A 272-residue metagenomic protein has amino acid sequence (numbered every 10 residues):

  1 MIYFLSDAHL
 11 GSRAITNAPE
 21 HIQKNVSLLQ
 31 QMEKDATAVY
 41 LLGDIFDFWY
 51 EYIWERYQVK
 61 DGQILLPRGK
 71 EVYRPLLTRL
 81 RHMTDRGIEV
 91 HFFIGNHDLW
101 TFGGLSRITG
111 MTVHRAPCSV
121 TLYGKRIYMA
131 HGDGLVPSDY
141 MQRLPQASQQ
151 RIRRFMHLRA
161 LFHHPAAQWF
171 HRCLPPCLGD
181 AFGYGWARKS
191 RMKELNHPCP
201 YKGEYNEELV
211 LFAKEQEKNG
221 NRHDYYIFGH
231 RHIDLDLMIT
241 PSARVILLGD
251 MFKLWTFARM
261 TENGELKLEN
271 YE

Functional and structural regions predicted by a protein language model:
M1-H9, R126-D133, A243-G249: Active-site-proximal beta-strand elements of phosphoester/diester hydrolases
I2-F4, A38-L41, Y128, I227: Residue-level marker for buried hydrophobic side chains located in beta-strands that build the well-ordered beta-sheet
L5, L10-L122: Core catalytic region of metal-dependent phosphoesterases/phosphodiesterases, especially metallo-beta-lactamase-like
H9, N96-H97, H131, G229-H232: Histidine-centered divalent metal-coordination motifs
N17, W54-E71, Q142-L158, K193-P198 (+1 more regions): Intrinsically disordered, low-complexity coil segments
L99-G103, M129-A130, V136-D139: Short, well-ordered, mixed-charge alpha-helical segments that flank or form enzyme active sites
I108, T112-R115, D133, P137-Q149 (+1 more regions): Conserved beta-sheet core of the metallophosphoesterase superfamily
G132-L211: Active-site-proximal loop/helix segment associated with metal-binding centers of metalloenzymes
